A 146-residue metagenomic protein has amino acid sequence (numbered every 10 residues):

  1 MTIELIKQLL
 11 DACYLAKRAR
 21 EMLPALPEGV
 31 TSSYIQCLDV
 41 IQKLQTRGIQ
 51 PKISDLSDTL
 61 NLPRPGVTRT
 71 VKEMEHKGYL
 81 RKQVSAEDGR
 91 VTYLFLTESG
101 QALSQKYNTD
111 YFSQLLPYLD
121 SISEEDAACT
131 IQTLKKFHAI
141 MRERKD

Functional and structural regions predicted by a protein language model:
M1-S32: N-terminal leader segment of winged-helix/HTH proteins
L5, S33-C37, K52, S99 (+2 more regions): N-terminal positioning helix adjacent to the helix-turn-helix/winged-helix DNA-binding module
E21-P63: N-terminal helix-turn-helix DNA-binding core of bacterial DNA-binding proteins
V30-Y34, G66-R69, E73, S123-E124: Short glycine/proline-centered loop/turn elements that form peptide/ligand docking sites
T46, N61, Q101, Q105 (+2 more regions): Alpha-solenoid HEAT/Armadillo repeat architecture
I49-T92: Canonical helix-turn-helix DNA-binding module
A86-Y107: Basic, amphipathic "hinge/linker" alpha-helix immediately C-terminal to the N-terminal HTH DNA-binding motif
T109-D146: Terminal interaction helix/tail motif
